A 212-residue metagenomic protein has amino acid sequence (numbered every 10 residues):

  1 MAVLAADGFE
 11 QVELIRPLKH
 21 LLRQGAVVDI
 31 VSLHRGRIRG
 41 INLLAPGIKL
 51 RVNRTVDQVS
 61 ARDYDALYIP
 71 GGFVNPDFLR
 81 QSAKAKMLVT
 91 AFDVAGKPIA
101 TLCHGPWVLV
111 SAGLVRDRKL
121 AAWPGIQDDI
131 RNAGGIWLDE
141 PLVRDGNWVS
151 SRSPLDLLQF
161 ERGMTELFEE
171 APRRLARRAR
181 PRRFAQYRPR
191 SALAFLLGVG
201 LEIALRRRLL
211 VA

Functional and structural regions predicted by a protein language model:
M1-I99, W107-K119, Q127-A212: Extended, subdomain-level signal for the structured scaffold at the beginning of enzyme domains
C103: Catalytic nucleophile serine of serine hydrolases, specifically the conserved "nucleophile elbow" pentapeptide
W123: Active-site-adjacent substrate-recognition loops and nearby beta-strands within hydrolase catalytic domains
